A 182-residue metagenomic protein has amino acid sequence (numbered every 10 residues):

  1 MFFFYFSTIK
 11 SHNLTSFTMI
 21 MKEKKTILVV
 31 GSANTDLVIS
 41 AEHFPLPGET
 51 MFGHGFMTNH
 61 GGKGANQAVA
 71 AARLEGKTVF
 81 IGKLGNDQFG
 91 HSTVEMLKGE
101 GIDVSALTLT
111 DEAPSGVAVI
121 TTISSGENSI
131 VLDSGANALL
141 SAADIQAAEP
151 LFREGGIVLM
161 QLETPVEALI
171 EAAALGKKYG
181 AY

Functional and structural regions predicted by a protein language model:
M1, I9, M19-I20: Short hydrophobic transmembrane-like helices used for membrane targeting/insertion
T15-K83, Q88-I102, A181: Glycine-rich phosphate/adenosyl-contacting loop at the front of the ribokinase-like
K22-K24, S115, R153-E154, Y179: Residue-level preference for short coil/turn positions at secondary-structure junctions
L37-V38, S129, L139, A168-L169: Glycine/Thr-rich phosphate-binding loops of Rossmann-like dinucleotide-binding domains
P47-M51, T58, R73-I157: Conserved N-terminal subdomain of the carbohydrate kinase-like
G155-Y182: Conserved beta-alpha-beta core of the PfkB/ribokinase-like small-molecule kinase fold
